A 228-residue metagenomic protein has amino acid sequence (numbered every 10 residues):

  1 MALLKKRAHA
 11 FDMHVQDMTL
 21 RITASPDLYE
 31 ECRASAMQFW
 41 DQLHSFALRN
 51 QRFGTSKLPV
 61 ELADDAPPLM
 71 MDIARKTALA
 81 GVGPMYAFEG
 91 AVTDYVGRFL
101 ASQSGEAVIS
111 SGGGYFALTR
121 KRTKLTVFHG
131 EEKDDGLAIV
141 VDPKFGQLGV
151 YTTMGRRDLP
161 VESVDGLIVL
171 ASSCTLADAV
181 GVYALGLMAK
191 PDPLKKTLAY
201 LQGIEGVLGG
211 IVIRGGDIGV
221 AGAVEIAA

Functional and structural regions predicted by a protein language model:
M1-L28: N-terminal basic/disordered segments at the start of proteins
K6-A8, T126, D217-A228: Glycine-rich anion-binding loops and their surrounding alpha/beta cores
L20-I22, G114-L118, G210-I213: Short beta-strand scaffold segments in enzyme catalytic cores
L28-R33, L176-D178: Short, conserved charged micro-motifs
E31, W40-D41, S45-N50, L58-P84: An interfacial alpha-helical scaffold signature
H44, L48-G54, V92-L100: N-terminal subdomain of lithium-sensitive/metallo-dependent phosphomonoesterases centered on the IMPase/IPPase/PAP
F46-E61, E106-A107, G112, K190-A221: Flexible, glycine/charged-enriched surface loops at secondary-structure junctions
M71-V82, Y86-V96, L100, S104-T197 (+2 more regions): Conserved mixed alpha/beta catalytic, RNA-binding, or beta-rich assembly cores of soluble enzyme, regulatory
